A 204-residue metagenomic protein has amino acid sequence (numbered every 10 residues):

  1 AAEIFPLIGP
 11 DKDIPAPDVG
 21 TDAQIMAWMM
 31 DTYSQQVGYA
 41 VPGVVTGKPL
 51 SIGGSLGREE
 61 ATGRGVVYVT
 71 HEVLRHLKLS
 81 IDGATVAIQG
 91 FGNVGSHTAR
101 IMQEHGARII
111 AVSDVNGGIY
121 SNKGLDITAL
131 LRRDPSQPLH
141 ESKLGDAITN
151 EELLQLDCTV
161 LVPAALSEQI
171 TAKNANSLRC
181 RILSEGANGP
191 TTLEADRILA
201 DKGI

Functional and structural regions predicted by a protein language model:
A1-G54: N-terminal ligand-binding/catalytic initiation module
E3, T32, V69-V73, H97 (+6 more regions): Generic, well-ordered alpha-helical scaffold segments in large soluble proteins
I8, K78, G106, D201-G203: Glycine-centered loop/turn motif at secondary-structure junctions
D22-I25, V94-S96, G117-S121, E168-T171 (+1 more regions): Flexible loop/turn segments at secondary-structure boundaries
T46-P49, G54-Q155: Glycine-rich phosphate/diphosphate-binding loop of Rossmann-like nucleotide-binding domains
A87, V160-V162, S184: Structural motif
I110, T159, R181: Conserved acidic residues
A165-I204: Rossmann-fold NAD(P)-binding glycine/threonine-rich loop
